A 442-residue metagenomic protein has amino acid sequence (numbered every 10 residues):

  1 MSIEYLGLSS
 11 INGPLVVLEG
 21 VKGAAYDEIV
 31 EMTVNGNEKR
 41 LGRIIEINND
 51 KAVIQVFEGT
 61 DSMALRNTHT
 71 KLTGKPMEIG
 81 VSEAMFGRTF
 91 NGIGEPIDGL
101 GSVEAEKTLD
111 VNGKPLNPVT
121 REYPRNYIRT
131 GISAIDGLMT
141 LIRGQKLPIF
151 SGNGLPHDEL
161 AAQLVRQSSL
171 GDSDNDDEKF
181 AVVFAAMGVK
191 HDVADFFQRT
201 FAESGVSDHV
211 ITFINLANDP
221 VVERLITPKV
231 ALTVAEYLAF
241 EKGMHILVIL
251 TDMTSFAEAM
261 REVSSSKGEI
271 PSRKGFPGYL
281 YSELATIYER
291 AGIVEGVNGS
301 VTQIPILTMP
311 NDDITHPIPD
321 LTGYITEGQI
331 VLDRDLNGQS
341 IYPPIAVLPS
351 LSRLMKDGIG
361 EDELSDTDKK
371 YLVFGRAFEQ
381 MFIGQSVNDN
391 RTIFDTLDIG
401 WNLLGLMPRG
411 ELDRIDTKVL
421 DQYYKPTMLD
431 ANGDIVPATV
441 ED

Functional and structural regions predicted by a protein language model:
M1-E4, S10-T130: Acidic-enriched and Gly/Ser
M1-I3, S9, L15, N37-K39 (+15 more regions): Sparse, context-dependent recognition of short Cys/His-centered cofactor- or disulfide-binding micro-motifs
P14, V81-E83, R88, E95 (+6 more regions): Gly/Ser/Thr-rich helix-start
T68-T70, M77, A84, P96-K146 (+4 more regions): P-loop NTPase nucleotide-binding/switch module
P118, E441-D442: Core mixed alpha/beta domains of very large multi-subunit molecular machines
G137-T140, G144-E441: P-loop NTPase catalytic core
